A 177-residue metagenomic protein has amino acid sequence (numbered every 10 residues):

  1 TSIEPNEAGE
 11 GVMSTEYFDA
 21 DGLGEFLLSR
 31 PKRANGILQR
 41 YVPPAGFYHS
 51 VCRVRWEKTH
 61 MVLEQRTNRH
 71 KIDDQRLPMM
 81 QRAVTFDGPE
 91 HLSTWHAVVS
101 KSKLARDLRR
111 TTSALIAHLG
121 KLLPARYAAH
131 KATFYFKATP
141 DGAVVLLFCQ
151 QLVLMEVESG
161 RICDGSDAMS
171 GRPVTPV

Functional and structural regions predicted by a protein language model:
T1-T85, K131-V145: Phosphate-binding site of ATP-dependent enzymes
G11-M13, F26-P31, D107-S113, K121-P124: Short linear motifs at secondary-structure transitions and domain/linker junctions
E64-G120, G165-V177: E2/UBC-UEV (E2-variant) core
S113, A117-P124, D141-A143, C149 (+1 more regions): Short amphipathic alpha-helices and their capping/turn residues within compact interaction modules
A125-H130: Short loop/turn motifs at secondary-structure junctions and domain boundaries
V144-V177: C-terminal active-site "lid" helix and adjoining low-complexity regulatory extension at the edge of ATP-using catalytic
